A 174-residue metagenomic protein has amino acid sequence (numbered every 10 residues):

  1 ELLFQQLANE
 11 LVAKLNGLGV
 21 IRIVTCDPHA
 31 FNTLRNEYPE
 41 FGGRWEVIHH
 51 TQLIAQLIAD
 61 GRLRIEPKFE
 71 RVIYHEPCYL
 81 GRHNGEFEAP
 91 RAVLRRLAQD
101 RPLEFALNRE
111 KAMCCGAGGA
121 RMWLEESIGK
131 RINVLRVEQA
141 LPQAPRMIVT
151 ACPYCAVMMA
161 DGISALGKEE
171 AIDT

Functional and structural regions predicted by a protein language model:
E1-T174: Iron-sulfur cluster-binding electron-transfer modules in prokaryotic oxidoreductases
